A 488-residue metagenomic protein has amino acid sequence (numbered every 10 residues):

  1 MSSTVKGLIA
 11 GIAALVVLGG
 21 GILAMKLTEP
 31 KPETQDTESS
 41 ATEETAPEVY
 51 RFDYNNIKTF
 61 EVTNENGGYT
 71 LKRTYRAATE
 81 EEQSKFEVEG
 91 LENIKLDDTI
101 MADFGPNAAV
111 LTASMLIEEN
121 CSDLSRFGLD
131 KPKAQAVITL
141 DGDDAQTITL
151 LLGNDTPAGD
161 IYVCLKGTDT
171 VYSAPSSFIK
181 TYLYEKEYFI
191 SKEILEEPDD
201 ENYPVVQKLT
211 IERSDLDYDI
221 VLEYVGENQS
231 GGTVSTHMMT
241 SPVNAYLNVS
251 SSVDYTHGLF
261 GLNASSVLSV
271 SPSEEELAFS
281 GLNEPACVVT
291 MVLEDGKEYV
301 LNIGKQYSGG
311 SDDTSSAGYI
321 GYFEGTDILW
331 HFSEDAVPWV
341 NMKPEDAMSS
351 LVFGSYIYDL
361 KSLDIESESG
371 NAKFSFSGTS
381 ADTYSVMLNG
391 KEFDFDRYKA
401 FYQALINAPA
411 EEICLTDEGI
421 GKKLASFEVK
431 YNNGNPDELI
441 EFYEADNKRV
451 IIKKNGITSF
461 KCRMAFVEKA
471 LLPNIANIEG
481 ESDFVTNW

Functional and structural regions predicted by a protein language model:
M1-W488: Soluble, acidic/polar mature domains that operate outside membranes
